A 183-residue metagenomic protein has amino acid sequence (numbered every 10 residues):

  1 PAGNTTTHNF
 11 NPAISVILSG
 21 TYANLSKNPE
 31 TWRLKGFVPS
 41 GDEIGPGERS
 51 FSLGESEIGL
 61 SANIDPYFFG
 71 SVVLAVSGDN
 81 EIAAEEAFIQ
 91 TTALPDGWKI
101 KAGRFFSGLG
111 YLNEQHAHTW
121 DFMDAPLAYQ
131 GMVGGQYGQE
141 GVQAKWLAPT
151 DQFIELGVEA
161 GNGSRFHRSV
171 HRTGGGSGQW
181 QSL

Functional and structural regions predicted by a protein language model:
A2-F166, W180-Q181: Outer membrane beta-barrel
T173-Q179: Interfacial loop-to-helix transition and helix-capping segments at the boundaries of transmembrane helices
